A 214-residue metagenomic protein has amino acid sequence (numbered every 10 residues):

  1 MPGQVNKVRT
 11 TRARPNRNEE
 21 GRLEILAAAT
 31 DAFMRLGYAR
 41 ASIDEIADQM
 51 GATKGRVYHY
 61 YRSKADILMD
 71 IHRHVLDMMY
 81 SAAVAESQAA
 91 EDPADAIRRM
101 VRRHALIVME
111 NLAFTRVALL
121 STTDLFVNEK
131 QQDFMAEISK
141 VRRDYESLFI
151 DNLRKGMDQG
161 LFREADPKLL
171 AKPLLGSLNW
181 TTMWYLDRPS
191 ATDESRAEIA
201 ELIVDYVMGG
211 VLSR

Functional and structural regions predicted by a protein language model:
M1-E20, A27, D31: N-terminal intrinsically disordered/low-complexity leader segments
M1-R12, R103-I107, R143-Q159, G176-R214: C-terminal peripheral helix-coil segments that are non-catalytic and often amphipathic
N18, L26, L68, H72 (+6 more regions): Amphipathic, non-transmembrane alpha-helical scaffold segments
E20, E24, A28, A32-D66 (+1 more regions): Helix-turn-helix
D70, V84-F114, L170-L174: Hydrophobic alpha-helical connector segments
D77-Y80, V84, E129-Q159, K168-K172 (+1 more regions): Amphipathic alpha-helical packing segments from all-alpha helical-bundle domains
E110-D133: Amphipathic alpha-helical segments used for helix-helix packing
R116-L119, A165, D193-S195: Short, hydrophobic secondary-structure boundary micro-motifs
